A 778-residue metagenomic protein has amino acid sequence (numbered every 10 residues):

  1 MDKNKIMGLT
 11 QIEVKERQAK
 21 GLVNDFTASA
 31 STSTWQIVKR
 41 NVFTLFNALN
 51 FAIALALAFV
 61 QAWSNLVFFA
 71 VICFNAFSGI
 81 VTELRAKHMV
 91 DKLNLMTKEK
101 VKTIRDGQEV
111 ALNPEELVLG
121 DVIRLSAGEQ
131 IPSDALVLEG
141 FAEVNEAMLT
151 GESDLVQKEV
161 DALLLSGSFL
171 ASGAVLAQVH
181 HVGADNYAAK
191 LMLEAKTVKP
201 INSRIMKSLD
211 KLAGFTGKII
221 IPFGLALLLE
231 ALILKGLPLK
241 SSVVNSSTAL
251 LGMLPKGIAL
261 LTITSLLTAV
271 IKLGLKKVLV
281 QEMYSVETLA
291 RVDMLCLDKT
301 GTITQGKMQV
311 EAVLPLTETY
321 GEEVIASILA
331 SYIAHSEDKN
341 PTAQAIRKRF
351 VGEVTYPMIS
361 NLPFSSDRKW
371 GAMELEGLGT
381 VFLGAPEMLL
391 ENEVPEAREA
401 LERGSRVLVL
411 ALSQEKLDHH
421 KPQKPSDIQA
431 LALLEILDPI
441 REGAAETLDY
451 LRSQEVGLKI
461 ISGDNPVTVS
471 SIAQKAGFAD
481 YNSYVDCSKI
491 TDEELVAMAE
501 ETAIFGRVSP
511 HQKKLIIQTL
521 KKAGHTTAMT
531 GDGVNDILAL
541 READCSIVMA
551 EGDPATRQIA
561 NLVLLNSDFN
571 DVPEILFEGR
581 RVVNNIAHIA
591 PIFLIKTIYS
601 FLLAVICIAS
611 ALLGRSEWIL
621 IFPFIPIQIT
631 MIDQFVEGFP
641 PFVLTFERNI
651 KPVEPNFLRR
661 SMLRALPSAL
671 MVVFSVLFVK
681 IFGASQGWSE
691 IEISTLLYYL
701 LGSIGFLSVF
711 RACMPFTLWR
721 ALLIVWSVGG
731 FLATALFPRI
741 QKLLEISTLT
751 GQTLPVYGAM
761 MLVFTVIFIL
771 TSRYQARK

Functional and structural regions predicted by a protein language model:
K3-G8, V14-S29, F74-F77, R85-H88 (+2 more regions): Actuator/coupling domain of P-type ATPases
V23-K102, I346: Transmembrane helix-loop-helix hairpins at the membrane interface
A48-A70, K218-P255, L267-T268, K272-K277 (+3 more regions): Helix-interface capping motifs at the ends of transmembrane segments in multi-pass membrane proteins
S64-K98, R105, N202-L297, L451 (+3 more regions): Hydrophobic alpha-helical transmembrane segments
S78, Q108, H180-G183, K196 (+13 more regions): Conserved beta-strand/loop elements of the cytosolic catalytic core of P-type E1-E2 ATPases, chiefly in the P-domain
K98-K207, I490-A499, A503: Cytosolic catalytic regions of P-type ion-transporting ATPases
L227, D338, D480-A528, A543 (+4 more regions): Membrane-embedded transport module
R291-Q429, I436, D449-Y450, L458-S470 (+5 more regions): Cytosolic catalytic regions of ATP/NTP-dependent phosphoryl-transfer enzymes
